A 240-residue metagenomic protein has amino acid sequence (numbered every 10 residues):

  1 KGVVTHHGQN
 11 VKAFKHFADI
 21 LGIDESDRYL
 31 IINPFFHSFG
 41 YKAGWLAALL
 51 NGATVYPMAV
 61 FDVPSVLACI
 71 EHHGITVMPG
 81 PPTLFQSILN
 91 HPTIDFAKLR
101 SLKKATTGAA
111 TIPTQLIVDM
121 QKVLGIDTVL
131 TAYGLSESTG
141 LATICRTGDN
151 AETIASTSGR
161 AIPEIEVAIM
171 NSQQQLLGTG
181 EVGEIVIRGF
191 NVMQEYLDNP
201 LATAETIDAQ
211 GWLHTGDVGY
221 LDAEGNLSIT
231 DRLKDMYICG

Functional and structural regions predicted by a protein language model:
K1-K15: Conserved AMP-binding A3 loop
G2-V4, I31, A53-V60, L130: Short beta-strand->loop structural element characteristic of the AMP-binding/adenylate-forming
V11-R28, F36-V77, H91: Conserved AMP-binding/adenylation subdomain of ANL enzymes
E25-S26, L102, A209-Q210: Phosphate-coordination loops involved in phosphoryl transfer and adenosine-cofactor binding
L50, I75-G80, L89-T153, E166: Gly/Ser/Thr-rich phosphate-binding loop
P64-L67, F96, A204: Short hydrophobic/charged patches on amphipathic alpha-helices used for structural packing and interfaces
A109, G134, G159, G189 (+1 more regions): Active-site glycine-centered loops adjacent to acidic/histidine catalytic or metal-binding residues that shape
Q175-G180, E184-G240: Conserved ATP-binding/catalytic segment of the ANL
